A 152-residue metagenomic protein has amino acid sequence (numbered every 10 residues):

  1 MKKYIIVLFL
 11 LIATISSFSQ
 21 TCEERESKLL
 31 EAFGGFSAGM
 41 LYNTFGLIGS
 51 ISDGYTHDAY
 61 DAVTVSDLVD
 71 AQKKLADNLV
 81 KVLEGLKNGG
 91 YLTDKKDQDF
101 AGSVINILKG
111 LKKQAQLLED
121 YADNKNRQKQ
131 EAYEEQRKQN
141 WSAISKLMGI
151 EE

Functional and structural regions predicted by a protein language model:
Y4-A13, S19: Sec-dependent N-terminal signal peptides
I6-L10, R25, V69, D94 (+1 more regions): Generic alpha-helix initiation/capping and coil-helix boundary signal
S16-S17, K74: Compositionally biased non-globular segments, especially hydrophobic aliphatic-rich helices of signal peptides
F18-D70, K146-E152: Immediate post-signal-peptide N-terminus of mature secreted/exported proteins
S27, E31, A62-K73, D97-N106 (+1 more regions): Short, charged, amphipathic alpha-helical segments
A71-R127: Long, amphipathic, charge-rich alpha-helical segments that form helical bundles/coiled-coils
G110-E152: A charged, solvent-exposed segment within the mature domains of Sec-exported extracytoplasmic proteins
